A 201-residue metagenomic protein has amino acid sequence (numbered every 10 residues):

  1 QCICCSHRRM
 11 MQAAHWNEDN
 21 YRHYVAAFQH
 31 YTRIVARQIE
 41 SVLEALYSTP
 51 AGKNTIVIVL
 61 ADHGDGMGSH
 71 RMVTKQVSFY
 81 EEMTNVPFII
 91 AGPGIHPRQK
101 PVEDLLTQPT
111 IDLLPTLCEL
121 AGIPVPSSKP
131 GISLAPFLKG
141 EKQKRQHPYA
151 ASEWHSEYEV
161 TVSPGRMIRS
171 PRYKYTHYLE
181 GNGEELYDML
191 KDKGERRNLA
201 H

Functional and structural regions predicted by a protein language model:
Q1, R37, L43-L46, A61 (+1 more regions): A hydrophobic, helix-centered structural microdomain
Q1-W16, P87: Core domains of carbohydrate- and sulfate-ester-processing enzymes
M11-T55: A long, amphipathic alpha-helix that forms part of the scaffold/cap immediately adjacent to metal-dependent active
W16, S48, Q108, P115-E119: Secreted, luminal/periplasmic, and some membrane-associated catalytic domains that remodel anionic oxygen-ester
E18-T32, K75-Q76, H96-T107, L120-V125 (+1 more regions): Active-site rim elements
F28, T32-V35, I39, I56-A61 (+3 more regions): Beta-strand elements within well-structured catalytic alpha/beta cores of enzymes that handle phosphate/sulfate esters
A45-Q99, P109: Histidine-centered active-site microenvironments of extracellular/periplasmic hydrolases and transferases
H63-S69, H96, I111-L114, E119-E185 (+2 more regions): C-terminal cap/loop subdomain of S1 sulfatases and analogous C-terminal strand-loop tails that border
